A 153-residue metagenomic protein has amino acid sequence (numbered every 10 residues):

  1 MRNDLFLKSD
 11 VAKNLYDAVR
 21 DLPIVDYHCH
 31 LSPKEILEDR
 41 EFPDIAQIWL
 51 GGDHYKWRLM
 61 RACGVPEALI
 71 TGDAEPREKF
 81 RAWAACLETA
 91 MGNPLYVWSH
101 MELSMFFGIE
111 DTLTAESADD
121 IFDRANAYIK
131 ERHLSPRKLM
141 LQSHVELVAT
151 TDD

Functional and structural regions predicted by a protein language model:
M1-P23, C29-D153: Metal-cofactor-binding active-site regions of metalloenzymes
